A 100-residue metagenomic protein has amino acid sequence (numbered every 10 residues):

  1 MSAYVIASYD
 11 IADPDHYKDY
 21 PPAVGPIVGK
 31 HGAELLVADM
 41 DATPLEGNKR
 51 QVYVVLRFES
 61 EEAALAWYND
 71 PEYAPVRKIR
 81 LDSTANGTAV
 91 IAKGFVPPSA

Functional and structural regions predicted by a protein language model:
M1-V52, F58-N69, K93-A100: Short S/T/G/P-rich N-terminal loop/turn motif that feeds into the first structured element of a domain
V52-V54, G87-T88: Generic beta-strand structural signal
L65, E72-I91: C-terminal structural segments of small proteins and small subunits
